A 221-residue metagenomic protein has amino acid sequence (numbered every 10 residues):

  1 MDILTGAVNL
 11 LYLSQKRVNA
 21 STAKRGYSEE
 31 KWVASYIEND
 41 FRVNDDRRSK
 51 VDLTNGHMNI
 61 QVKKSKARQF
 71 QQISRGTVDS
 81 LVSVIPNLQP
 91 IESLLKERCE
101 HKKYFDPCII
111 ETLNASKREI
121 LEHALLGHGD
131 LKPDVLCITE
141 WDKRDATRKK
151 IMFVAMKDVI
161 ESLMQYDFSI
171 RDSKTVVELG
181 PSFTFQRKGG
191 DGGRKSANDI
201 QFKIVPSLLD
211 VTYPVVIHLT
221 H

Functional and structural regions predicted by a protein language model:
M1-K50, T54-M58, V62-H221: Nucleic-acid endonuclease domains
